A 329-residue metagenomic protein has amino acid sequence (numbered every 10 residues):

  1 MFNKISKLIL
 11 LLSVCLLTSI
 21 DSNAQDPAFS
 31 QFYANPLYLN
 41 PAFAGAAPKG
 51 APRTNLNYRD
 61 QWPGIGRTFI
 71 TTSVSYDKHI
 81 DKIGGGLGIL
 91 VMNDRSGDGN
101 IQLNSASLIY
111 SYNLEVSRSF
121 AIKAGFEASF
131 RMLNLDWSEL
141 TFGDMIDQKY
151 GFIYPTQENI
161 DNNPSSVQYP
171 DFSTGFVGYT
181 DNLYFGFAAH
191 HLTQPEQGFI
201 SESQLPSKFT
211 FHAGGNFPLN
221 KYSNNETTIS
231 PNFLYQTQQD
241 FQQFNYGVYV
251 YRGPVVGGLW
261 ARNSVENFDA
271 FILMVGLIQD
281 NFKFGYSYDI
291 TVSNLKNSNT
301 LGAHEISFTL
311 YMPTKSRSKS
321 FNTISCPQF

Functional and structural regions predicted by a protein language model:
M1-L10: Bacterial N-terminal signal peptides that target proteins for export
I9-T18: Bacterial N-terminal signal peptides
I20-A24: Sec/Tat signal peptide C-region and signal peptidase I cleavage site
Q25-F329: Subset of outer-membrane beta-barrel
